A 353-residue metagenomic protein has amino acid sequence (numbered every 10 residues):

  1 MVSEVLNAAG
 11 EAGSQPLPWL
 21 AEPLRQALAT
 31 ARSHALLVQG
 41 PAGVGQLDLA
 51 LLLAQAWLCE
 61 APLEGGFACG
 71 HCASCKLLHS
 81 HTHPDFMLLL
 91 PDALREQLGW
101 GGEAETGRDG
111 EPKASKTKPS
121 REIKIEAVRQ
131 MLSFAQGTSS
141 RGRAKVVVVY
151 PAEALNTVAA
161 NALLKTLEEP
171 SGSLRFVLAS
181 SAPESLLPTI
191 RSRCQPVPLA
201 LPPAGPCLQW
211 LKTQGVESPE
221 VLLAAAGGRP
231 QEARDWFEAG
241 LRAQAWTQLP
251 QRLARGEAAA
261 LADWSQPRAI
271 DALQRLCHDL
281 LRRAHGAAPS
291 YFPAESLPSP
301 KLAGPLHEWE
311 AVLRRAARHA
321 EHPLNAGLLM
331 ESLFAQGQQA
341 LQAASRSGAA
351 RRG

Functional and structural regions predicted by a protein language model:
M1-C59, G65-G66, A73-S74, G172-R175 (+1 more regions): Charged, glycine-rich active-site and insertion segments that engage polyanionic ligands
V2-V158: Clamp-loader machinery-focused feature within the broader ASCE/P-loop NTPase space
T106, L163-L167, L223: Hydrophobic alpha-helical segments that mediate membrane insertion or helix-helix packing
S133, K165, S192: Conserved adenine-binding aromatic site and its adjacent loop/helix in ATP-hydrolyzing domains
Q136, N161-R175: Conserved catalytic/switch belt of AAA+ P-loop NTPases
R141-V146, S171-V177: Loop/turn-to-beta-strand initiation segments
A154-L155, E169, S185: Residues immediately C-terminal
